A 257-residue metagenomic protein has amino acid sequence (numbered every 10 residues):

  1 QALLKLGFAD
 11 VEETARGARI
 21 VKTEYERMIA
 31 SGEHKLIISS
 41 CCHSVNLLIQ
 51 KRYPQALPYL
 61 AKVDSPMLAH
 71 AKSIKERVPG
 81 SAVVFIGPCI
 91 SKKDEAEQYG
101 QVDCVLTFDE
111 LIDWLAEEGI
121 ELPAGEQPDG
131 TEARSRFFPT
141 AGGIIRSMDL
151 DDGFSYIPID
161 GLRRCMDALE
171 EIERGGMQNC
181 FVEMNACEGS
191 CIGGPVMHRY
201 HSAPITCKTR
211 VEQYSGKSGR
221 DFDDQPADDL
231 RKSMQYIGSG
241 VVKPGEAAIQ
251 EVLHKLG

Functional and structural regions predicted by a protein language model:
Q1-G257: Iron-sulfur-associated redox domains of electron-transfer enzymes in respiratory and anaerobic energy metabolism
